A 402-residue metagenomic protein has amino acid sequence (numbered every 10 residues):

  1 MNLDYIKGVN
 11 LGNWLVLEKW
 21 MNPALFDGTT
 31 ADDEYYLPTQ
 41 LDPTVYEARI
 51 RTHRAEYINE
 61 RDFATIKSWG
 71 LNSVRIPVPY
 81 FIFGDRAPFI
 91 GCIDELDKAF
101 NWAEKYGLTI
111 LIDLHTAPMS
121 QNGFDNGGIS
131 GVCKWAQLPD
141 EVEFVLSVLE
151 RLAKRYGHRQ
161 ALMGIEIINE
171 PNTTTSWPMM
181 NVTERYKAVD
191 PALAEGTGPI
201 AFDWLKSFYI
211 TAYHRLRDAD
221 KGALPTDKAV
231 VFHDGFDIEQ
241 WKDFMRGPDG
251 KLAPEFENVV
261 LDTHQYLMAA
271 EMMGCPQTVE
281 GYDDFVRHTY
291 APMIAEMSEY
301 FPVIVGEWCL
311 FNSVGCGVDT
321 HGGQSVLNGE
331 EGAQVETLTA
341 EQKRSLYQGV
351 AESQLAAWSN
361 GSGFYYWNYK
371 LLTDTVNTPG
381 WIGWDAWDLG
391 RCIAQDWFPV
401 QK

Functional and structural regions predicted by a protein language model:
M1-L71: N-terminal carbohydrate-binding accessory modules
L3-Y5, S120-V318, A356-Y366, T375 (+1 more regions): Active-site region of glycoside hydrolase catalytic domains
D4-L15, E104-M119: Glycine-rich, aromatic-flanked loop segments that form ligand/cofactor-binding clefts across common enzyme folds
P23-A48, N181-T197, C316-R344: A solvent-exposed, charged loop/short amphipathic helix patch at secondary-structure junctions
E47-V74, G84, P88-T116, N126-I167 (+2 more regions): An active-site-proximal structural segment forming one wall of the substrate-binding cleft that immediately precedes
N59-E60, R287, Q348: Structural motif corresponding to alpha-helix initiation and N-cap regions
P79: Mobile, glycine-rich extracellular loop/lid and propeptide segments that shape or gate substrate/ligand access
G332-K402: Aromatic-rich peripheral "rim/lid" segments of glycoside hydrolase catalytic domains that contact and position glycan
